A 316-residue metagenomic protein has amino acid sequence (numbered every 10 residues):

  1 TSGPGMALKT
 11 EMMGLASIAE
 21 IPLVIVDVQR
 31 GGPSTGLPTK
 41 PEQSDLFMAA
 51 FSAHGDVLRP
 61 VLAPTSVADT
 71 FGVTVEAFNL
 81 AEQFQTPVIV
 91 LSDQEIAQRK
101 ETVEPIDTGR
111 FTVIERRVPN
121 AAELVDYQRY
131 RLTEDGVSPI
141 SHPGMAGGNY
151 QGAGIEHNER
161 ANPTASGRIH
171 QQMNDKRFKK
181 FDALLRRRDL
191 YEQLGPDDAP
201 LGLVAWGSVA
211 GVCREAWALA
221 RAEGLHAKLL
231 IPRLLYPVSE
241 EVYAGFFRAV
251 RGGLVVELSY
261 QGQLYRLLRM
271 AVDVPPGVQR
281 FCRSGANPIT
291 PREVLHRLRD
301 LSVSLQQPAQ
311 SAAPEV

Functional and structural regions predicted by a protein language model:
T1-F51, P60-A81, A222: Thiamine diphosphate
M48-G55, A271-D273: Short, conserved catalytic or adaptor-binding loops enriched in Gly and charged residues
D56-A63, D198-L201: Glycine- and acidic
V73, F78-V316: Flexible, low-complexity linker and terminal segments
